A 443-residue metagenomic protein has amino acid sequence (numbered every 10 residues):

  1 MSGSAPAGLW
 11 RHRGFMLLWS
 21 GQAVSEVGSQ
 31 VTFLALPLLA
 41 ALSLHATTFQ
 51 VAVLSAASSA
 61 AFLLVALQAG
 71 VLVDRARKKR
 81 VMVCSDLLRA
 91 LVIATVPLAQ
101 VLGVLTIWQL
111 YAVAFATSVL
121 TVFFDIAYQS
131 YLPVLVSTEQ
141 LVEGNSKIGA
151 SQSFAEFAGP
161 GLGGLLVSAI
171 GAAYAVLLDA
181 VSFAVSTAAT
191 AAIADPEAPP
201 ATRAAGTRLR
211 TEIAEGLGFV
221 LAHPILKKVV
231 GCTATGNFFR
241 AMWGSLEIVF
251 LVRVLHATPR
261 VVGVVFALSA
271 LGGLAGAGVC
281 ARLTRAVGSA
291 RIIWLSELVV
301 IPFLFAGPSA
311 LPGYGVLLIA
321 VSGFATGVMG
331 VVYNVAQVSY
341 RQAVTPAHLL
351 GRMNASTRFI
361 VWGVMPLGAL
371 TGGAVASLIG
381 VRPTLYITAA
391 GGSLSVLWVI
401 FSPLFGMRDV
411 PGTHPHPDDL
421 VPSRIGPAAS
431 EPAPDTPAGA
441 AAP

Functional and structural regions predicted by a protein language model:
M1-E431, T436, A442: Alpha-helical transmembrane-bundle signature of multi-pass membrane transport and export proteins
